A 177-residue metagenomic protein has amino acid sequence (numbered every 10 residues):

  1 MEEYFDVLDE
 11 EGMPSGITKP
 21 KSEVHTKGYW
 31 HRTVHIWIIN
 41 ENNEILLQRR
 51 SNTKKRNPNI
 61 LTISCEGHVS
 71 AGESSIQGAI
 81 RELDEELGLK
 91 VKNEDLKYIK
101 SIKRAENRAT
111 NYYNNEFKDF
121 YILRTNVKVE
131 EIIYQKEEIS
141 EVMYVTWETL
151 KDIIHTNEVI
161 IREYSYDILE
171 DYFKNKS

Functional and structural regions predicted by a protein language model:
M1-H35, I39-N42: Acidic, metal-coordinating catalytic segment for phosphate/diphosphate chemistry, firing primarily on the Nudix
G12, E86-K90, E106-N111, E130-E131: Short helix-to-loop capping/linker segments positioned immediately adjacent to catalytic or ligand/cofactor-binding
S22, N59, A71, Y98-A105 (+1 more regions): Nudix hydrolase/Nudix homology domain
E23-V34, E44-R81: Conserved Nudix-box catalytic region and its N-terminal flanking loop in Nudix hydrolases and closely related
I39-I45, T53-K55, R104, N126-K128: Short, charged/polar surface micro-motifs in flexible loops or helix N-caps
K90-K100: A short coil-to-beta-strand element that immediately follows conserved catalytic motifs
